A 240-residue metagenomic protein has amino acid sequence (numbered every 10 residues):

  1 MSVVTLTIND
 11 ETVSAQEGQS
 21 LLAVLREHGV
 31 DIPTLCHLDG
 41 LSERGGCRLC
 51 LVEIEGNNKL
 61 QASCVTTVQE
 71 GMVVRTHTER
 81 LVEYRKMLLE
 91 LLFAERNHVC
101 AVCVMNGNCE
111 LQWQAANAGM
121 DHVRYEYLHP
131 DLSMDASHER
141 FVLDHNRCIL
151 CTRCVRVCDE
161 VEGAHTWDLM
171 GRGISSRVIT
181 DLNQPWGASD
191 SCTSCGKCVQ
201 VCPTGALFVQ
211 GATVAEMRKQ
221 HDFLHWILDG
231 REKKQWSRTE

Functional and structural regions predicted by a protein language model:
M1-E11: Eukaryote-biased recognition of intrinsically disordered, low-complexity regulatory segments
L6, V52, L207: ABC nucleotide-binding domain "signature motif"
E11, E43, A188-S191: Short, conserved secondary-structure segments in the cores of folded domains
V13-E70: N-terminal cofactor/phosphate-binding cores enriched in small/glycine residues, especially glycine-rich loops such as
R48, N57-S191, Q200, G205-E240: Fe-S ferredoxin-like electron-transfer domains and their immediately adjacent linker/connector regions across
